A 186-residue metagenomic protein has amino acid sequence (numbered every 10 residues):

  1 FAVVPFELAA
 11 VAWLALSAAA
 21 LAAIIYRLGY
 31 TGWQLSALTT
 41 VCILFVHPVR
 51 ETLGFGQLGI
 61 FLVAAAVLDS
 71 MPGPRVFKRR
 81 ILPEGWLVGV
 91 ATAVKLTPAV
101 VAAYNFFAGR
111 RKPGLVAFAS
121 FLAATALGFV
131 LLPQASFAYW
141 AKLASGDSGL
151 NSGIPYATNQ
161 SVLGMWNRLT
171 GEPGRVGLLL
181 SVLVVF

Functional and structural regions predicted by a protein language model:
F1-P83, A108-F186: Primarily membrane-embedded glycan-assembly and transfer machineries that use lipid-linked glycans
R80-N105: Membrane-interface alpha helices of multi-pass inner-membrane proteins
